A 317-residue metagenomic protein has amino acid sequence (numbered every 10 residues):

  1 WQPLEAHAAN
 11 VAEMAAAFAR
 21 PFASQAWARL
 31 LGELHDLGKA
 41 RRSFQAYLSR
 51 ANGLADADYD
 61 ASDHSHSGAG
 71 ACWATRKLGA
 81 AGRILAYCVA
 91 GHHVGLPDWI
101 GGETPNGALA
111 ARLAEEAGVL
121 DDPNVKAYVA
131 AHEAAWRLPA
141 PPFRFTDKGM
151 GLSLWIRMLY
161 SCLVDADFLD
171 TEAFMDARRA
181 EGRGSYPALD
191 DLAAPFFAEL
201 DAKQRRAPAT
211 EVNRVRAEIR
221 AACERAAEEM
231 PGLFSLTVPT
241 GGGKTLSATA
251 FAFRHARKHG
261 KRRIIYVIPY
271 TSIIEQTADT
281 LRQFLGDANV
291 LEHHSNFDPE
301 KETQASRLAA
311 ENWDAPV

Functional and structural regions predicted by a protein language model:
W1-K203: Accessory nucleic-acid engagement/destabilization modules that flank
H7, L200-T237: Conserved pre-motif I regulatory segment
A69, W73, C88, F251 (+1 more regions): Alpha-helical scaffold elements adjacent to nucleotide-binding pockets in ATP/GTP-utilizing enzyme cores
E229-L236, K261-R263, A315-V317: Pre-Walker A (Motif I) flank of P-loop NTPase domains
M230-F253: Walker A/P-loop
R254-R263, L285-N289: Post-Walker A helix-loop "phosphate-sensing" segment adjacent to the P-loop in P-loop NTPases
K261-F284: Conserved Walker A/P-loop ATP-binding site and its immediately adjacent core in helicase/helicase-like ATPase domains
G286-V317: Inter-Walker segment of RecA-like/P-loop motor cores
